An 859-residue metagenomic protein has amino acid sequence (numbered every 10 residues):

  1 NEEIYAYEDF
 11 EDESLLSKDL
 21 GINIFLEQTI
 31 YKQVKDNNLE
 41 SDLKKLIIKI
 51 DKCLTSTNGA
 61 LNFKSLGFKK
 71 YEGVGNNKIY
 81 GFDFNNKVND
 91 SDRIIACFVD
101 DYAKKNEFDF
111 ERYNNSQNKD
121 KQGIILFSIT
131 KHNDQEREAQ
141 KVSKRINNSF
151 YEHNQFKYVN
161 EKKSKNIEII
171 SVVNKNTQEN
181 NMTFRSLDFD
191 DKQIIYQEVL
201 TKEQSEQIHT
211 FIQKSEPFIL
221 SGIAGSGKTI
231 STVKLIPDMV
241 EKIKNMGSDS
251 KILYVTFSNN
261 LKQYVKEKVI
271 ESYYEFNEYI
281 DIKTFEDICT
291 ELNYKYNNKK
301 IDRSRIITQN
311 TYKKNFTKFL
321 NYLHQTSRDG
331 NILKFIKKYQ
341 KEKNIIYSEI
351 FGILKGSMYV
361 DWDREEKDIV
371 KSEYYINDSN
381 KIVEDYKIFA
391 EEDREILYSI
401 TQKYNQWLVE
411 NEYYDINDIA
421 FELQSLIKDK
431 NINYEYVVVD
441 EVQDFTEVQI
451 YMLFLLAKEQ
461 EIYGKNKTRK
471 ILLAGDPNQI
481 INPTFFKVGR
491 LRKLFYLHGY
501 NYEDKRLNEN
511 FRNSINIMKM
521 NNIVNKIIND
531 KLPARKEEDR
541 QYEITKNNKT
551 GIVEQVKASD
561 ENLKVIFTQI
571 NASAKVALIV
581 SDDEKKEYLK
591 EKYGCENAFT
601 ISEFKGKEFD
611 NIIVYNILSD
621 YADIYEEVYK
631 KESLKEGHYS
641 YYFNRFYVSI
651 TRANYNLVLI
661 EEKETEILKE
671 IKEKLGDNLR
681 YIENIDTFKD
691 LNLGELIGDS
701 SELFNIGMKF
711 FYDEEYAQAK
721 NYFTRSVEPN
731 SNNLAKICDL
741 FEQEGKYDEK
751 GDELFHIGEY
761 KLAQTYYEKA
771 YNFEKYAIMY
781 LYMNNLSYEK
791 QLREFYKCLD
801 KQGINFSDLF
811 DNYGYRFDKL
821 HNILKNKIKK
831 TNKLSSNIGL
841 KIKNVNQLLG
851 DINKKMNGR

Functional and structural regions predicted by a protein language model:
N1-R93, V99-T177, M520: Basic, Lys/Arg-enriched alpha-helical interface segments
K105-E107, E278, I301-Y414: Coupling/switch/interface segments within P-loop NTPase motor domains and analogous charged loops in nucleic-acid
Y196-E216, I419: N-terminal pre-P-loop "Q-motif" helix
E198-T201, S221-D238, M246-S250, F257-Q263 (+11 more regions): Conserved helicase motor core of SF1/SF2 NTP-dependent helicases
K709, C738-L740, E753, T765-Y766 (+2 more regions): Residue-level signature for tetratricopeptide repeat
K854-R859: Non-Sec secretion/translocation targeting segments of pathogen effectors
